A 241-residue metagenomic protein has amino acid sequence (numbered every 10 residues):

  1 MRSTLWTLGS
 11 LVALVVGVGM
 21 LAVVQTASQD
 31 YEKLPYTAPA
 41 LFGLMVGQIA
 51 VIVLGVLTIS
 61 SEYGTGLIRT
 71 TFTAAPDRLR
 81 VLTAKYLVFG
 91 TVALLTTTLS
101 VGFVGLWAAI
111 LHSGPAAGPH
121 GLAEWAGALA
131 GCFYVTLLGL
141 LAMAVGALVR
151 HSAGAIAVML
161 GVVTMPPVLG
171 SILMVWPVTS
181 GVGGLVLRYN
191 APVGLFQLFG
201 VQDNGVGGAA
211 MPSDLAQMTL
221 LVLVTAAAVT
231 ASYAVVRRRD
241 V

Functional and structural regions predicted by a protein language model:
R2-T4, R78, S152, V241: Membrane-helix interface/capping residues of multi-pass secondary transporters
S3-V56, L82-R150, G170, M174-P177 (+2 more regions): Secretory targeting signals
L11-V15, F89, L160-T164, T225-A226: Residue-level recognition of pore/gate-forming positions within transmembrane alpha-helices of multi-pass
M20, S152-Y189: Transmembrane helix segments
I52-A74, R78-L79, Y86: Transmembrane helix boundary and interhelical loop/hinge segments in multi-pass membrane proteins
G184-V201: Long, glycine/tryptophan/cysteine-rich extracytoplasmic
T219-V241: Junction motif at the cytosolic side of a transmembrane helix
